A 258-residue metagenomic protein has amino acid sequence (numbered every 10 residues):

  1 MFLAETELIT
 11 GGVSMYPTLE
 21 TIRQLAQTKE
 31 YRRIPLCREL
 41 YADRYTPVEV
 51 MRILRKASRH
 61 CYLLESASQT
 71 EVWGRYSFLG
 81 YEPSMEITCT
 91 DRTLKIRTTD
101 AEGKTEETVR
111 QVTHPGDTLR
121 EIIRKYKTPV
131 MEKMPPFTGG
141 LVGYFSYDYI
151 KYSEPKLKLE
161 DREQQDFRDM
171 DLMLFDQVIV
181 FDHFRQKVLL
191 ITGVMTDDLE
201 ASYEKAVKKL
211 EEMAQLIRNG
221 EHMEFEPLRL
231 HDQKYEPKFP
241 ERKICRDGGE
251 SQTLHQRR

Functional and structural regions predicted by a protein language model:
F2-S14: Short, Lys/Arg-enriched N-terminal segments with co-localized hydrophobic residues within the first ~10-30 amino acids
A4-E5, W73, E132-P136: Exposed boundary/loop context
G11-K56, H60-C61, S66-Q111, Y147 (+1 more regions): Extended accessory regions or peripheral subdomains of proteins
P115-E132, P155-D166: Short acidic (Asp/Glu) patches
R120-M134, E241-T253: Short, hydrophobic/aliphatic alpha-helical segments
